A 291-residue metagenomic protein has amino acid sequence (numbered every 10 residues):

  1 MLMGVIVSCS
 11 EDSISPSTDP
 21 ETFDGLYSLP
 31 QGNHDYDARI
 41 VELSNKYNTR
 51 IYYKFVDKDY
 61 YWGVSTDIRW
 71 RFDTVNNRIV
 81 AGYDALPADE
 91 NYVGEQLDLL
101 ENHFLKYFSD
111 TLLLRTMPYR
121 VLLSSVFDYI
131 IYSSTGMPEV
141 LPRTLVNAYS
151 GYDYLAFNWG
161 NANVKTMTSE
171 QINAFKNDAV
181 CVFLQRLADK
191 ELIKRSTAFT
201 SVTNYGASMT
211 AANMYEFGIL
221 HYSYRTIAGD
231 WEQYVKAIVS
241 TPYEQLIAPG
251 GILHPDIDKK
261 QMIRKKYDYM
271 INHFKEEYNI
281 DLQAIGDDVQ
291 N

Functional and structural regions predicted by a protein language model:
G4-S8: C-terminal motif of bacterial Sec signal peptides marking the signal peptidase cleavage site
S10-L99, Y107, D256-N291: Acidic/polar, low-complexity intrinsically disordered N-terminal segments immediately downstream of a Sec signal
R39, R50, R69-R71, R78 (+7 more regions): Arginine residue identity/basic-tract feature
I51-F55, Y60-G63, I68, V121 (+1 more regions): Generic preference for hydrophobic/aromatic residues in regular secondary structure cores
Y83-I219: Acidic/His-rich structured neighborhood in mature extracellular/periplasmic domains
T203-N291: Metalloprotease/metallohydrolase-associated module, dominated by Zn2+-dependent proteases
